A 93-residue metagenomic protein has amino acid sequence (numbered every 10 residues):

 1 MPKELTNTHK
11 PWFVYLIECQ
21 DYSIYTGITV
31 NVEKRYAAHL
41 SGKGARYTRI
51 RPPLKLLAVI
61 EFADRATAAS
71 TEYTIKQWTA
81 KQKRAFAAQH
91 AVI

Functional and structural regions predicted by a protein language model:
M1-G44, I50-P53, A58-V59, A66-K81 (+1 more regions): GIY-YIG nuclease catalytic motif and its immediate N-terminal context
